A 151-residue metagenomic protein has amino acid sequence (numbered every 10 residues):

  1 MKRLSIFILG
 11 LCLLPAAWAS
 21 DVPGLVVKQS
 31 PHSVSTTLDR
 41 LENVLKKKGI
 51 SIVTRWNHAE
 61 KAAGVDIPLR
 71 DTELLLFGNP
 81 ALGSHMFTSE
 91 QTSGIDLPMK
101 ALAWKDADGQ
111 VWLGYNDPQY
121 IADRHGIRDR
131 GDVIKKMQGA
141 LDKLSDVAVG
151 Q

Functional and structural regions predicted by a protein language model:
M1-L4: Positively charged n-region of N-terminal signal peptides that target proteins for export
F7-L9: Classic N-terminal secretory signal peptides
L14-A17: N-terminal signal peptide c-region/cleavage motif recognized by signal peptidases
A19-I50, D146: Terminal, regulation- and interaction-focused segments at domain boundaries
T37, L41, H58, V133 (+1 more regions): Stable alpha-helical elements in mature extracytoplasmic
K46, I50, N57-M99, A103: Compact, glycine-rich, soluble single-domain proteins
K100-I127: Beta-strand/loop substructures that line and gate deep hydrophobic ligand-binding cavities in soluble
Q119-Q151: C-terminal partner/receptor-binding element of secreted or periplasmic proteins
